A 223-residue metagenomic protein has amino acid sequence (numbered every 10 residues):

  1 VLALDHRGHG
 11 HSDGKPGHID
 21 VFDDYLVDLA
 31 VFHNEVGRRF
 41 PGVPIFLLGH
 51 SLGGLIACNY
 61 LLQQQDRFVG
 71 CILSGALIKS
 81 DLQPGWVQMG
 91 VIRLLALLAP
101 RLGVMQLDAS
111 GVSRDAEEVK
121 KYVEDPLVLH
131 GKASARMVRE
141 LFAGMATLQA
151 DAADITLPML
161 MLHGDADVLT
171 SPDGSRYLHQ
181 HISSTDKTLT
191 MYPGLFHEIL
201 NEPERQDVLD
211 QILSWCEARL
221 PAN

Functional and structural regions predicted by a protein language model:
V1-G14: Conserved alpha/beta-hydrolase
I19-R38: Alpha/beta-hydrolase active-site loop
F40-H50: Alpha/beta-hydrolase fold nucleophile elbow
H50-A133: Alpha/beta-hydrolase-fold enzymes
I155, M161-H163, D167: Short beta-strand/loop motif that positions the catalytic acidic residue of the alpha/beta-hydrolase fold
L157, S171-Q180: Short alpha-helix in the alpha/beta-hydrolase fold that links the catalytic acid
A166-T170, E198: Acidic catalytic loop of the alpha/beta-hydrolase fold
T188-N223: Catalytic active-site module of serine/aspartate enzymes centered on a nucleophile-bearing elbow/loop
